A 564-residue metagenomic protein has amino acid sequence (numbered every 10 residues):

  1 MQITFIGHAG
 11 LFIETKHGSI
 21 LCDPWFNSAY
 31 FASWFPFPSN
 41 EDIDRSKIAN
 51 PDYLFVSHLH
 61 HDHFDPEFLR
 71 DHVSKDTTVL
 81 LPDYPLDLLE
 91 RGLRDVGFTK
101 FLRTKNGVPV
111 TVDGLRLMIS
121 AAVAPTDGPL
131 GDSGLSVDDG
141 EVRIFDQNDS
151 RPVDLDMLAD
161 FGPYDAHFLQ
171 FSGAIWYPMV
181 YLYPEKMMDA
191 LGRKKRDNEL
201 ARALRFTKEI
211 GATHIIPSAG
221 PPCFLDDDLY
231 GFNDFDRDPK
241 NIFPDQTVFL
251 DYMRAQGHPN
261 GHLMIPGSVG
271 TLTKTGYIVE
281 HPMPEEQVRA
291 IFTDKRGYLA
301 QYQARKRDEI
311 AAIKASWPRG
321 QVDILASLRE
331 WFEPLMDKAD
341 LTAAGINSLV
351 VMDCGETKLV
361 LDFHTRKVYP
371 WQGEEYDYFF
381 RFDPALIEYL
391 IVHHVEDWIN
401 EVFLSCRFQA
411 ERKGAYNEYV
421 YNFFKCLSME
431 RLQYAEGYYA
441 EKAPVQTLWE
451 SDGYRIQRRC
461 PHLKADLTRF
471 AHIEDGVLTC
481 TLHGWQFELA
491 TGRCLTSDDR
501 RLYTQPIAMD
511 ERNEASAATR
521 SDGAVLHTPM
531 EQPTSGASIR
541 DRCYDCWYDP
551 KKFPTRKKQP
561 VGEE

Functional and structural regions predicted by a protein language model:
M1-E41, M429-V445: Zn-dependent metallo-beta-lactamase
K16-L59, P66-D71, D127, R151-P163 (+3 more regions): Pre-active-site segment of Zn-dependent metallo-hydrolases
S28-A29, W34, I119-G140, S150 (+4 more regions): Active-site-proximal loop/helix segment associated with metal-binding centers of metalloenzymes
S33-L80, D160-A190, I399, E474-T479 (+1 more regions): Active-site metal-binding motif and surrounding structural segment of the metallo-beta-lactamase
D65, Y439-V561: Rieske [2Fe-2S] iron-sulfur-binding domain
T78, L155-G257: Cap/insert and terminal regions of metallo-dependent hydrolase folds
P82-V142, P244, D251, N260-I265 (+7 more regions): Metallo-beta-lactamase
G270-R459, A465-H472, L478: Feature captures hydrophobic
